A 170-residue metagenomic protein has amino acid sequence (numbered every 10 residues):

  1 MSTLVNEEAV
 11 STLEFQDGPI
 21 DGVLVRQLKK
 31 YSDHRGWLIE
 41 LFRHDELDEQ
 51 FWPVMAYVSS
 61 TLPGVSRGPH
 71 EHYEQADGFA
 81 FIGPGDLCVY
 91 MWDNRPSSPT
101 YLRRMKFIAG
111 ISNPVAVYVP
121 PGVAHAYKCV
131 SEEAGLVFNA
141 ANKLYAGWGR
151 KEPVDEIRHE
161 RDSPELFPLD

Functional and structural regions predicted by a protein language model:
M1-S112, E132-D170: Non-catalytic, conserved peripheral segments adjacent to functional cores
A109-E132: Conserved metal-binding segment of the jelly-roll/cupin
